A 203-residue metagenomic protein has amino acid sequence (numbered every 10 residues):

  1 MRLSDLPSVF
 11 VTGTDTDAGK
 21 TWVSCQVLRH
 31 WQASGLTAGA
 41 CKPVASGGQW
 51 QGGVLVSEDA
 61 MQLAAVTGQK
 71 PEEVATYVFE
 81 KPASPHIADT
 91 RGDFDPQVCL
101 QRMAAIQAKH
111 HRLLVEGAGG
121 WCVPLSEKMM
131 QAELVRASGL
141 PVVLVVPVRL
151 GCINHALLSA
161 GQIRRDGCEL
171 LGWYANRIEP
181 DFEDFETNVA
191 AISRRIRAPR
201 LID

Functional and structural regions predicted by a protein language model:
R2-S8, W22-D93, Q97, R102-A105: N-terminal phosphate/diphosphate-binding loop that engages ATP/GTP or pyrophosphate donors across diverse enzyme folds
D5, T37, K109, G139 (+1 more regions): Short loop/turn motifs at secondary-structure junctions
V11-T12: Hydrophobic anchor at the beta1->P-loop junction of P-loop NTPases
D17, A118-R197: Conserved catalytic-core segment of NTP-binding enzymes
A83, S193-D203: Beta-strand-loop-alpha "switch" segments that mediate conformational coupling across diverse proteins
C99, M103-S126: Switch II (G3) loop of P-loop NTPases
